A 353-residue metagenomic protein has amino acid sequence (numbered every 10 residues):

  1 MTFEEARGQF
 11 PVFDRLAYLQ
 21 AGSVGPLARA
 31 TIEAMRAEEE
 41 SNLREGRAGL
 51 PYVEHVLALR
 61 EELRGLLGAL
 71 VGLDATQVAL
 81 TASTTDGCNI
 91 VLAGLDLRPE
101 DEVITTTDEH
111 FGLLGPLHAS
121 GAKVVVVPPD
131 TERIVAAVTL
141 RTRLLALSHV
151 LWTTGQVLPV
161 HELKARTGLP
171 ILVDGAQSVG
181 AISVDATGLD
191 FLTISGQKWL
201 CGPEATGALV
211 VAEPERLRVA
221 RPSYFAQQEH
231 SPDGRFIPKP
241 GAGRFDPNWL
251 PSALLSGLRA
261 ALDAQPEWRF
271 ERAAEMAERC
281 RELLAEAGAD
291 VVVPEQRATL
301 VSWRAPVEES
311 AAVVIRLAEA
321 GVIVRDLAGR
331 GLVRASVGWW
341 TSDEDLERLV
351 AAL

Functional and structural regions predicted by a protein language model:
M1-L353: Pyridoxal 5′-phosphate
